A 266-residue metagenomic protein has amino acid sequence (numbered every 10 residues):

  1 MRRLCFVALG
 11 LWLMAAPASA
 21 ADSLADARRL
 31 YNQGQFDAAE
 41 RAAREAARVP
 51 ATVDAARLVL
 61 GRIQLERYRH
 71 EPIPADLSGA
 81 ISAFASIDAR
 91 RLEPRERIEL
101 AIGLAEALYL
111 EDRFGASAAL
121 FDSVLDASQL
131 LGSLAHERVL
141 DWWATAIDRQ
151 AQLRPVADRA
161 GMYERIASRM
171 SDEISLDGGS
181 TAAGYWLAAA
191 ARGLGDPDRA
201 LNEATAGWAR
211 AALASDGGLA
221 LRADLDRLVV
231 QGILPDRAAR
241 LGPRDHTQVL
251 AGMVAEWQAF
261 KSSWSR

Functional and structural regions predicted by a protein language model:
P17-H70, P74-S78, V254-R266: N-terminal leader/linker segments that initiate helical-solenoid repeat arrays
A25, V59, E66, G103 (+6 more regions): "A position-specific structural signal for the A-helix of alpha-solenoid helical repeats
L30-R44, E71-A85, R113-S123, P155-R169: Helix-turn-helix repeat elements of alpha-solenoid scaffolds
A47-R48, I81-A89, D122-Q129, A167-S175 (+1 more regions): Amphipathic alpha-helical segments of tetratricopeptide repeats
T52-A55, V59, P72, D76 (+7 more regions): Structural signature of alpha-solenoid helical repeat junctions
L65-S78, L108-S117, D148-Y163, G193-A200 (+1 more regions): Short coil/turn connectors between adjacent alpha-helices in alpha-solenoid helical repeat scaffolds
S82, L125, P197-S215, P243-Q248: TPR/TPR-like (Sel1-like) alpha-helical repeat modules
G161, D216-R266: Terminal, low-structured helical/coil segments at or just beyond the last alpha-helical repeat
